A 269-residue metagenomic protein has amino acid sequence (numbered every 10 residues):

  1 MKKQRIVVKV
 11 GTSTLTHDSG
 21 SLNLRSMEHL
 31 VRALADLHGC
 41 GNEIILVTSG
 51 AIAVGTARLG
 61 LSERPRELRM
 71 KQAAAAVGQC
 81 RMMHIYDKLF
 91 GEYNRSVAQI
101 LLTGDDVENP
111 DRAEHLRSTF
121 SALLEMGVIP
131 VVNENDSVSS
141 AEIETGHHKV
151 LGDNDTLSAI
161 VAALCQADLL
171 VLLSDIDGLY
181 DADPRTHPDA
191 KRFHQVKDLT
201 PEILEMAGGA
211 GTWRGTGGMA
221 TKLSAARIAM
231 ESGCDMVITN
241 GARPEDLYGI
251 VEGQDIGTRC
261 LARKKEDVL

Functional and structural regions predicted by a protein language model:
M1-L269: C-terminal catalytic "cap/lid" subdomain
